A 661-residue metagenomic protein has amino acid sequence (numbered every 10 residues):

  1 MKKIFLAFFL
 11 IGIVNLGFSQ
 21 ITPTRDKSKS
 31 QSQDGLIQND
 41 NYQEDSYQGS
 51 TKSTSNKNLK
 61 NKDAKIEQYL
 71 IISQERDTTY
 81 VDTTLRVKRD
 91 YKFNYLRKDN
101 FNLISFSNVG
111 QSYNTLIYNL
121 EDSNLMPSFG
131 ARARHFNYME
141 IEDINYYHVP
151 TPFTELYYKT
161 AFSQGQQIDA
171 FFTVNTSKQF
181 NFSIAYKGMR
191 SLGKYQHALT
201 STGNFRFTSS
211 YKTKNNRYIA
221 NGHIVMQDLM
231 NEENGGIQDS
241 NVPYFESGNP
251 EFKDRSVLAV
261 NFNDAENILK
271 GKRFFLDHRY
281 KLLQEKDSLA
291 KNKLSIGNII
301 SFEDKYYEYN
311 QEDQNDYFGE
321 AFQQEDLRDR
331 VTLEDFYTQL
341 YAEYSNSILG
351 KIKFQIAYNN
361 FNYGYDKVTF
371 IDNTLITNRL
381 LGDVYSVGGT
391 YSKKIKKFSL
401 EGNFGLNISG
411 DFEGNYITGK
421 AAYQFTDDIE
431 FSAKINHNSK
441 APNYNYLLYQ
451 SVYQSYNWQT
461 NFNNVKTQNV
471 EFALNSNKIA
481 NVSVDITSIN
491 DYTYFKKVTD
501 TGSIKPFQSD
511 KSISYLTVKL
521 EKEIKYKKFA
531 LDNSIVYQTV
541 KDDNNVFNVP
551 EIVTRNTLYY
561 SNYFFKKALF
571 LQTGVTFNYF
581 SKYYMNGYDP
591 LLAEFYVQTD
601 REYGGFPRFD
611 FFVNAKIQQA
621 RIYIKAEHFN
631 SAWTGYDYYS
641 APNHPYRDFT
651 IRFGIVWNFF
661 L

Functional and structural regions predicted by a protein language model:
I4, L10, V149-T151, I268-E312 (+1 more regions): Exposed, low-structure sequence patches enriched in small/polar residues
L10-F18: Hydrophobic h-region of N-terminal signal peptides that target proteins for export in Gram-negative bacteria
L16, N181, K351: Exposed beta-strand and adjacent loop surfaces of beta-rich binding modules that mediate intermolecular recognition
Q20, D313-A321, A593-F595: Solvent-exposed, glycine/polar-rich loop segments of beta-barrel outer-membrane systems
Q20-L269, L283-K291, A422-I429, N643-F649 (+1 more regions): Membrane-proximal, glycine/serine-rich, low-complexity loop/turn segments characteristic of large bacterial
N137-Y138, Q166, L258-V260, L276 (+2 more regions): Short linear interaction motifs
